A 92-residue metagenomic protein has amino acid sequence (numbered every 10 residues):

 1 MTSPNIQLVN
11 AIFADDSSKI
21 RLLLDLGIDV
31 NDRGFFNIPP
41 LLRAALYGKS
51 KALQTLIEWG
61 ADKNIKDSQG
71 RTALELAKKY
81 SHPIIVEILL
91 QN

Functional and structural regions predicted by a protein language model:
M1-L26, Q91: Intrinsically disordered, low-complexity regulatory segments in ankyrin-centric signaling systems
K19, K51-A52, I84-I85: Conserved ankyrin/ankyrin-like repeat signature
R21-D29, Q54-D62, I88-N92: Ankyrin repeat domain, specifically the short helix-to-loop turn at the C-terminus of the second helix of each repeat
V30-R33, I65-K66: Ankyrin repeat boundary signal
K66-N92: Leucine-rich solenoid repeat scaffolds
